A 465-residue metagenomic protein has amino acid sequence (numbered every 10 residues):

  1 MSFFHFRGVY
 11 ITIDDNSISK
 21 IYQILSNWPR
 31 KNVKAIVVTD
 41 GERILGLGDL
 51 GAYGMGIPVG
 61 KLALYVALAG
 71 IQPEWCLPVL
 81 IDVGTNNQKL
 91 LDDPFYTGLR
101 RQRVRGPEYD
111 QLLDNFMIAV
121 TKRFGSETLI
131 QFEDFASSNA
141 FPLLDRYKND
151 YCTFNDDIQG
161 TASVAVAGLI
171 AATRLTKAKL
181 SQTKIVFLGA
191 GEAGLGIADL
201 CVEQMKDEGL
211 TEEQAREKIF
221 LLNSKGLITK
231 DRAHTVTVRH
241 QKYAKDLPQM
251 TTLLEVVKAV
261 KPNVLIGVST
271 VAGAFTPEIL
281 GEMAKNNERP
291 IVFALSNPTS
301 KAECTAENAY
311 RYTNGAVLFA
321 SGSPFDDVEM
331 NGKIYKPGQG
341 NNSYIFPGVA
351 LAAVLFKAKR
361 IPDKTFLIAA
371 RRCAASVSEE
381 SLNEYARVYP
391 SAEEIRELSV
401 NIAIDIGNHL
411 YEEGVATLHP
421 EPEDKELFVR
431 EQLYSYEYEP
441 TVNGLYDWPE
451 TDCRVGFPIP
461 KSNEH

Functional and structural regions predicted by a protein language model:
M1-C152, H409, P420, E426 (+1 more regions): N-terminal ligand-binding/catalytic initiation module
Y22-Q23, G46-I57, Q88-F95, A140-R146 (+7 more regions): Short acidic, glycine/serine/threonine-rich loops at helix termini
I71, R123, A172-S181, E203-E217 (+3 more regions): Secondary-structure transition/capping motifs at alpha-helix termini and the adjoining loop/turn into the next element
E127-F132, K179-T183, E208-E217, E379-Y389 (+1 more regions): Flexible, glycine/charged-enriched surface loops at secondary-structure junctions
S138, I228-K230, V268-G273, I279 (+2 more regions): N-terminal Rossmann-like NAD(P) cofactor-binding subdomain of oxidoreductases, focused on the glycine-rich
D150-Y151, N155-G267, T417, W448 (+1 more regions): Glycine-rich phosphate/diphosphate-binding loop of Rossmann-like nucleotide-binding domains
T153-G160, T173-T176, P290, A294-P422 (+2 more regions): Adenosine-phosphate binding glycine-rich loop
T252-K261, T270-I291: Rossmann-fold NAD(P) dinucleotide-binding segment
